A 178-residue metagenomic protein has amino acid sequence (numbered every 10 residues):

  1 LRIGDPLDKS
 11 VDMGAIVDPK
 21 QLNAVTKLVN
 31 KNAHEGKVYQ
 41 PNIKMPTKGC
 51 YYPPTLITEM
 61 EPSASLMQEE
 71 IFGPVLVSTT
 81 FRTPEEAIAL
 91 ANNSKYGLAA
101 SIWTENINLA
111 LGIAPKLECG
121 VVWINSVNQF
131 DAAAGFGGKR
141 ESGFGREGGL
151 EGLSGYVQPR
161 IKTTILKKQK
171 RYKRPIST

Functional and structural regions predicted by a protein language model:
L1-E61, L90, I124, R171-Y172 (+1 more regions): ALDH superfamily catalytic-core signature
K44-M45, Y51-T178: Conserved C-terminal structural/oligomerization subdomain of aldehyde/semialdehyde dehydrogenase
